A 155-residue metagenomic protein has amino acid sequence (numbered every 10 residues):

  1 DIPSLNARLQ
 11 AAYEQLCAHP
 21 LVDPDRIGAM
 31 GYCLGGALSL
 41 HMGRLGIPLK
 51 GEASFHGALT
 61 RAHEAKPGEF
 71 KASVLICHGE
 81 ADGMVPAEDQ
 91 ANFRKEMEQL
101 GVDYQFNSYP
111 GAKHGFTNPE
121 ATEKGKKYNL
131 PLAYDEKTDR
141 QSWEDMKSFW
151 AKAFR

Functional and structural regions predicted by a protein language model:
D1-R155: N-terminal cap/leader regions of alpha/beta-hydrolase-fold enzymes, predominantly small-molecule hydrolases
